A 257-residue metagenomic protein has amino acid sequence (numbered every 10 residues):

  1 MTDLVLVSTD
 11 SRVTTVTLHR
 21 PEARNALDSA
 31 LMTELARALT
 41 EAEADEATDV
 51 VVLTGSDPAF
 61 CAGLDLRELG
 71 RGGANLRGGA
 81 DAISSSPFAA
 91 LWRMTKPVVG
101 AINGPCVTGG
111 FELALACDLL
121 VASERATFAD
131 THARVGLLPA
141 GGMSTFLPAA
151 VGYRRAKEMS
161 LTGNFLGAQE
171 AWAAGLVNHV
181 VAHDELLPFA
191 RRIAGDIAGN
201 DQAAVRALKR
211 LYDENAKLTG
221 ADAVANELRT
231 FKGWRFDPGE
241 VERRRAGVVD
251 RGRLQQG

Functional and structural regions predicted by a protein language model:
M1-S56: Conserved CoA-thioester-binding segment of acyl-CoA-metabolizing enzymes
M1-T14, G163-Q169, P188, R192-G257: C-terminal alpha-helix plus adjacent terminal tail
V16, L53, D65, L113-L115 (+3 more regions): Hydrophobic/aromatic residues within transmembrane alpha-helices of multi-pass small-molecule transporters
A30, E34, I83, A90 (+3 more regions): Charged catalytic carboxylate motif
M32, L66, S84, S144 (+4 more regions): A general structural signal for well-ordered alpha-helical segments in protein cores
T33, G55-R93, C106, R134-G136 (+1 more regions): Glycine- (often His-adjacent) and acidic-residue-rich active-site loop that binds/positions the CoA thioester
L39, F60, F128, F231 (+1 more regions): Conserved hydrophobic/aromatic "anchor" residues that stabilize well-ordered secondary structure elements
A90-Q202: Crotonase-fold acyl-CoA enzyme core
